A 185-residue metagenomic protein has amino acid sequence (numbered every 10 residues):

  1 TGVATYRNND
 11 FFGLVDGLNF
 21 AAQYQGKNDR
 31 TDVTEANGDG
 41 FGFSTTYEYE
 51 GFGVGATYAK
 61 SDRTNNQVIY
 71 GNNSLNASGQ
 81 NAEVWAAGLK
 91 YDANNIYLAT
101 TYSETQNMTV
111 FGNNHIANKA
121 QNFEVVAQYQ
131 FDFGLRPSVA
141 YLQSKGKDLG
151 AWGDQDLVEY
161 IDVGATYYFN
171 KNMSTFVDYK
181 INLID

Functional and structural regions predicted by a protein language model:
T1-L14: Glycine/proline-centered hinge or cleavage motifs at structural transition points of membrane proteins
A4, Y167-F169: Outer-membrane beta-barrel "beta-signal"
F11-L18, G134, N172: Short loop/turn motifs that connect adjacent beta-strands in outer-membrane beta-barrel proteins
L14-V15, K27-N37, G150-L157: Solvent-exposed loop/turn segments connecting transmembrane beta-strands in outer-membrane beta-barrel proteins
A21-Q23, A99-T101, S138, G164 (+1 more regions): Outer-envelope exported proteins of Gram-negative bacteria
A21-T46, G53-G55: Right-handed parallel beta-helix
G42-D162: Detector for outer-membrane/organellar transmembrane beta-barrel domains, recognizing the amphipathic beta-strand
K171-D185: Predominantly the C-terminal beta-signal and adjacent terminal strand-loop region of outer-membrane beta-barrel
